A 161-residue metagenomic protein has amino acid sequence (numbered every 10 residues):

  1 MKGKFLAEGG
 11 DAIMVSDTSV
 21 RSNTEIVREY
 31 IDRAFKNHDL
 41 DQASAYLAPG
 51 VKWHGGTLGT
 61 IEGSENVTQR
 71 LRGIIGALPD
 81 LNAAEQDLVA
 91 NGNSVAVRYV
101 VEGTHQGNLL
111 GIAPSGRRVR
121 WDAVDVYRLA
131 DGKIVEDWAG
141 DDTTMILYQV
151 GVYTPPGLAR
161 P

Functional and structural regions predicted by a protein language model:
K2-P161: C-terminal and inter-domain tail/linker signature
